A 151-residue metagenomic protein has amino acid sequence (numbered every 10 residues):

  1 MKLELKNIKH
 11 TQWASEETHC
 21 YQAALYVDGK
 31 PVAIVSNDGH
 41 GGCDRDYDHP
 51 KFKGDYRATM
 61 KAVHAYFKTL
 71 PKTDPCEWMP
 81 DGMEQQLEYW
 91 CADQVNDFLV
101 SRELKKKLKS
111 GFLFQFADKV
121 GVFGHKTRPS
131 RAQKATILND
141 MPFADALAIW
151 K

Functional and structural regions predicted by a protein language model:
M1-V27, P31-K151: Terminal leader/tail segments of proteins
